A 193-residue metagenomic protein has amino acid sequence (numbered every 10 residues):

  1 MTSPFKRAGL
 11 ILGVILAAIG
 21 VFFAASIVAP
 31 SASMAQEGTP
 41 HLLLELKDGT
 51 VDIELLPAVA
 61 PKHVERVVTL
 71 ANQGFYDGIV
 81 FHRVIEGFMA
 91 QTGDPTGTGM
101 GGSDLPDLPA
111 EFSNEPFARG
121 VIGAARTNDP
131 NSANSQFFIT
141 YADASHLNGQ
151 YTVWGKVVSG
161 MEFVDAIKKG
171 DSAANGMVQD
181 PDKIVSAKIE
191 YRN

Functional and structural regions predicted by a protein language model:
T2-N193: Cyclophilin-like peptidyl-prolyl cis-trans isomerases
